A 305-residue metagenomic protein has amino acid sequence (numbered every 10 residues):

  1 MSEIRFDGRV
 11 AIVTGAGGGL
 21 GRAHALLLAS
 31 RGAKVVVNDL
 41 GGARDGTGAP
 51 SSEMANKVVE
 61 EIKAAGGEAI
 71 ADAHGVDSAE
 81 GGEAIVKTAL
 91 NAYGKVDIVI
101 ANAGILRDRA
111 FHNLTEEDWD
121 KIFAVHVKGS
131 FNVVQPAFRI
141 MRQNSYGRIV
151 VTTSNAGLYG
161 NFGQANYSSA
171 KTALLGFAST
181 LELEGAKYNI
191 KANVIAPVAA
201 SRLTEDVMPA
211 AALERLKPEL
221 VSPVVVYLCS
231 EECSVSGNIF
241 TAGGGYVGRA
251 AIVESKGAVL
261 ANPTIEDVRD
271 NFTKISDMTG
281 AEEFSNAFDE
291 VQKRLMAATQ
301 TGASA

Functional and structural regions predicted by a protein language model:
E3-V37: Canonical Rossmann dinucleotide-binding motif of NAD(H)/NADP(H)-dependent dehydrogenases/reductases, specifically
F6, A65-E68, T88-A101, R107 (+2 more regions): A glycine-rich helix->loop->beta "capping" turn within Rossmann-like NAD(P)(H)-dependent oxidoreductase domains
G21, V134, A170: Active-site helix of classical SDR
I62, A110-F111, D118-D120: Substrate-binding pocket helix/loop in short-chain dehydrogenase/reductase
V134-Q135, S179: A short, exposed helix-loop element centered on a Lys and neighboring polar residues
S154: Residue(s) in the substrate-gating loop at a strand-loop-helix junction that position the organic substrate next
V194, A212-T301: C-terminal helical subdomain
